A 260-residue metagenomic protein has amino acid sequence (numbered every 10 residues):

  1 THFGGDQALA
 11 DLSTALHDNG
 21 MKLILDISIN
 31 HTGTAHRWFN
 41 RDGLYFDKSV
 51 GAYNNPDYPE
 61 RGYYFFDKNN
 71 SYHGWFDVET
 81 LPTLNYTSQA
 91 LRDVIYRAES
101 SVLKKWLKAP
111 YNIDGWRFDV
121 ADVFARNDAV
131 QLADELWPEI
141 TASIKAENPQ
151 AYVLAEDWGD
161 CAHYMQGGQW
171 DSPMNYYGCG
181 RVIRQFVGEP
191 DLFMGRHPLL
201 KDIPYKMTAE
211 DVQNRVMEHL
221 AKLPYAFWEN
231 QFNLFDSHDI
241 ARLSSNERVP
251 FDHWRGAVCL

Functional and structural regions predicted by a protein language model:
T1, R41, Y86, D160 (+4 more regions): Generic structural "secondary-structure junction" signal
T1-D6, D77-Y96, D119-L132, L199-A209 (+1 more regions): The substrate-binding groove and active-site-proximal loops of carbohydrate-active enzymes, especially glycoside
T1-P110, I140, A146, H163 (+1 more regions): Substrate-binding/active-site clefts of carbohydrate-active enzymes
S13, H17, M21, N30-H31 (+4 more regions): Active-site-proximal helices and loops of the catalytic beta/alpha 8
E99-L103, W137, W254-V258: Short, hydrophobic/amphipathic alpha-helical packing segments that form internal helix faces or helix-helix interfaces
P110, V120, D236: Short, small-residue-rich loop/turn micro-motifs
A209-L260: Substrate-binding clefts and catalytic carboxylate motifs of secreted carbohydrate-active enzymes
